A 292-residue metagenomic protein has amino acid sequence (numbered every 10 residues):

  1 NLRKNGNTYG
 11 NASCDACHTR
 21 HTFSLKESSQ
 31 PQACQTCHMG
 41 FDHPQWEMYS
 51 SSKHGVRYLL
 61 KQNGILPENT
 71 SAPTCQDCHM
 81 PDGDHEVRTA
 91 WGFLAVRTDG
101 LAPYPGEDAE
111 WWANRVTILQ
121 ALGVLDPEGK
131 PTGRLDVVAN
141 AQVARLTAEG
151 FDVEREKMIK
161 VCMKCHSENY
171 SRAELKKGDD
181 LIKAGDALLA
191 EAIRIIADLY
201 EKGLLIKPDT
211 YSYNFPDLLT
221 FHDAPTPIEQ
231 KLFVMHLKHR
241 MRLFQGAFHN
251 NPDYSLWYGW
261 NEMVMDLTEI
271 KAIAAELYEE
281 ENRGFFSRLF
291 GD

Functional and structural regions predicted by a protein language model:
N1-N11, A16-F290: Primarily the internal scaffold of c-type cytochrome electron-transfer domains, especially repeated/multiheme c-type
